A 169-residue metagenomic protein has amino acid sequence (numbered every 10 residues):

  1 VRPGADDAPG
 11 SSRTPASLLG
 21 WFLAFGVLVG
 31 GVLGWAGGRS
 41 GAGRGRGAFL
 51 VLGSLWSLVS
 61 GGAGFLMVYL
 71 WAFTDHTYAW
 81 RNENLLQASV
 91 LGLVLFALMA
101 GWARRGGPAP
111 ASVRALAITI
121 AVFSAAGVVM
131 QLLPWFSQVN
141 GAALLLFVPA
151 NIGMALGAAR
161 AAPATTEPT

Functional and structural regions predicted by a protein language model:
V1-S11: Soluble extramembrane regions of membrane proteins in the secretory/endomembrane system
R13-A42, V90: Selective detector of the "anchor" transmembrane alpha-helix that sits immediately C-terminal
A24, V51-L58: Long, repeat-rich segments with strong aromatic
G38, G43, L55-T169: Generic detector of multi-pass transmembrane helix bundles and their immediately adjacent loops in polytopic membrane
